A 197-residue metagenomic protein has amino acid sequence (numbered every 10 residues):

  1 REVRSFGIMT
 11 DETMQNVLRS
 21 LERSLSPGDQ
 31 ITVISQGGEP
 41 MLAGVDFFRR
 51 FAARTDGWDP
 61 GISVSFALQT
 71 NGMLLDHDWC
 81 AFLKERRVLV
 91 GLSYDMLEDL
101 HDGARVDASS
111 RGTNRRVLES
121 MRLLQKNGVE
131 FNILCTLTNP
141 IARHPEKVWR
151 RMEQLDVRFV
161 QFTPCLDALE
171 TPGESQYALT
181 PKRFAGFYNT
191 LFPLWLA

Functional and structural regions predicted by a protein language model:
R1-D78, R86: Conserved alpha-helical substructure of the radical SAM core
R4, G103-R115, R122, K126-A197: Radical SAM enzyme [4Fe-4S]-AdoMet core and its adjacent flexible, acidic and glycine-rich loops/tails across
T10-M14, F48, N114-V117, F184 (+1 more regions): Amphipathic alpha-helical segments in well-structured domains
L21-E22, L74-L89, E146-D156: Short amphipathic alpha-helices and their capping/turn segments at secondary-structure boundaries
I31-V33, V64-T70, V90-L92, F131-C135 (+1 more regions): Hydrophobic faces of well-ordered beta-strands that scaffold small-molecule active sites in alpha/beta enzyme cores
G38-P40, N71-M73, D95-L97, T136-P140 (+1 more regions): Active-site beta-loop-alpha junctions enriched in small/polar residues
F48, A52, C80-L83, L118-M121 (+2 more regions): Short amphipathic alpha-helical segments and helix-helix/interface helices
C80-D99, V157-D167: Non-cysteine beta-strand/loop elements that form the S-adenosyl-L-methionine
